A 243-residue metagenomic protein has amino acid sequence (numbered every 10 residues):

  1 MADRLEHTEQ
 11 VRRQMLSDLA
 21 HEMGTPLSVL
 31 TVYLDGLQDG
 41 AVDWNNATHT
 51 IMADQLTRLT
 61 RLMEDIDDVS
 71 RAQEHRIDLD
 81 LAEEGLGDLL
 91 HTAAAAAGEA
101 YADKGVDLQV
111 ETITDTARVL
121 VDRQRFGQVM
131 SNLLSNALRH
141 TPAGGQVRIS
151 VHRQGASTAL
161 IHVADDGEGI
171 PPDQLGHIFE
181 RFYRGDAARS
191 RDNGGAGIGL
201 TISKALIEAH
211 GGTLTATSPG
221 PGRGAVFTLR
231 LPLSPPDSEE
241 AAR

Functional and structural regions predicted by a protein language model:
R13, D54-T60: Short alpha-helical segment of the dimerization/phosphotransfer core of two-component systems
E74-L79, R118-V121: Conserved micro-motifs of the catalytic ATP-binding
H75, A100-V110: Short conserved segments within the C-terminal catalytic ATPase subdomain
D80-G85, D107-A117, Q154: Conserved catalytic submotifs in the C-terminal HATPase_c
G144-S157: Short beta-strand/loop element within the Bergerat-fold HATPase_c
I170-R184, A242: Short conserved segment of the HATPase_c
G211-G212: Conserved glycine-rich
